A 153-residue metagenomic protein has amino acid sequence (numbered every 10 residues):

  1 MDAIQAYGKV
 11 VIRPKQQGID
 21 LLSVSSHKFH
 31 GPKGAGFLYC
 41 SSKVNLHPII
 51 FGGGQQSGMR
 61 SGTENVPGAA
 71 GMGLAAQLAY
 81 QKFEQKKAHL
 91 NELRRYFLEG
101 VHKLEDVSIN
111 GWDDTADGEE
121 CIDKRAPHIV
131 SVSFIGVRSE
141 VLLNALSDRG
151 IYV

Functional and structural regions predicted by a protein language model:
M1-V153: Pyridoxal 5′-phosphate
